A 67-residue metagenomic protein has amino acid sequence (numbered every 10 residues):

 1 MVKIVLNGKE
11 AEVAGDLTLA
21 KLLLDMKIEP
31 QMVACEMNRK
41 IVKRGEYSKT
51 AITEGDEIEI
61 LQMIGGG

Functional and structural regions predicted by a protein language model:
M1-N7: Eukaryote-biased recognition of intrinsically disordered, low-complexity regulatory segments
V5, E12-A51: Compact, glycine-rich, soluble single-domain proteins
G66-G67: Short, Lys/Arg- and Gly-enriched loop/turn segments at beta-strand edges
